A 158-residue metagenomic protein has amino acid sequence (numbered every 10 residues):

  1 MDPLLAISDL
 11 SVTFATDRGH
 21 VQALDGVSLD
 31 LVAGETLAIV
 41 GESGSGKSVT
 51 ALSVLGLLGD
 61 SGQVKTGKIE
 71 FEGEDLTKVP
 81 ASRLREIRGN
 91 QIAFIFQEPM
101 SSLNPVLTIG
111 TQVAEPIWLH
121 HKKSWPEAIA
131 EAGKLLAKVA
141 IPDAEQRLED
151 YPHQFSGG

Functional and structural regions predicted by a protein language model:
M1-G158: ABC transporter nucleotide-binding domains
